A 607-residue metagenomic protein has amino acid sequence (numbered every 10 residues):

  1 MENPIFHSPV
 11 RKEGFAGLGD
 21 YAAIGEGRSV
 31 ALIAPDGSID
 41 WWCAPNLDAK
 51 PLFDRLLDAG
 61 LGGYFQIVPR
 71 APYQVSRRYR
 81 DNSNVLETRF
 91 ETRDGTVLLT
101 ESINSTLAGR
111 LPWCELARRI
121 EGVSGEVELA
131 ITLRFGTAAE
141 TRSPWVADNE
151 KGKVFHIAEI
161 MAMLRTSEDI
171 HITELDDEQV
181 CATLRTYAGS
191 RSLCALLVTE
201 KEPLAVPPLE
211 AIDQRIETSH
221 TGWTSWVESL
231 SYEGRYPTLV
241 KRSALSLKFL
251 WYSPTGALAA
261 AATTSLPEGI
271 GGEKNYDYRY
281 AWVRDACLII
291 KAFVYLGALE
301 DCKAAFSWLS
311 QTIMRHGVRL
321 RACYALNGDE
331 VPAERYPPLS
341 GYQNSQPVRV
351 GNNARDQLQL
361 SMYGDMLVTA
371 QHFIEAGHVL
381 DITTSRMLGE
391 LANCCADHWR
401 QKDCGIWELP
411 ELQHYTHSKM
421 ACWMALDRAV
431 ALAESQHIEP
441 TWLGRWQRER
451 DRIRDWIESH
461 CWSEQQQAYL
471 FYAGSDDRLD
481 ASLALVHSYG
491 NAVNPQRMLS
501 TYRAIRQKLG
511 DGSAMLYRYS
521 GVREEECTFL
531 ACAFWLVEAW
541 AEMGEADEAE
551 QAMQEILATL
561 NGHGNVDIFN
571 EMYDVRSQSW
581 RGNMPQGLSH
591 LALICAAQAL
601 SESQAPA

Functional and structural regions predicted by a protein language model:
M1-A607: Acidic, mature catalytic/reactive cores of soluble proteins
